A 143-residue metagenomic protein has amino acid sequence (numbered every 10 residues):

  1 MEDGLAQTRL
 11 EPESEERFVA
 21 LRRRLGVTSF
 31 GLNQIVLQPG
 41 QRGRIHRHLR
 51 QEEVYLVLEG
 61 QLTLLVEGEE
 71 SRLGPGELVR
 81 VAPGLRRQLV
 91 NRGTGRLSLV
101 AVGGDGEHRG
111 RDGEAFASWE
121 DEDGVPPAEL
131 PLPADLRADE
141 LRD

Functional and structural regions predicted by a protein language model:
M1-F30, E114-D143: A short, N-terminal "cap"/entry segment at the start of jelly-roll beta-barrel domains of the cupin/DSBH fold
F18, N33-H48: Conserved short histidine dyad/triad with adjacent acidic residue
G26, T63, P83-D112: Ligand-binding loop in jelly-roll beta-barrel domains
R50-E52, V57-L62, E67: Glycine- and acidic-residue-biased ligand/ion/polar-headgroup-sensing regions
G68-G84: Short acidic-glycine-tyrosine-enriched beta hairpin
